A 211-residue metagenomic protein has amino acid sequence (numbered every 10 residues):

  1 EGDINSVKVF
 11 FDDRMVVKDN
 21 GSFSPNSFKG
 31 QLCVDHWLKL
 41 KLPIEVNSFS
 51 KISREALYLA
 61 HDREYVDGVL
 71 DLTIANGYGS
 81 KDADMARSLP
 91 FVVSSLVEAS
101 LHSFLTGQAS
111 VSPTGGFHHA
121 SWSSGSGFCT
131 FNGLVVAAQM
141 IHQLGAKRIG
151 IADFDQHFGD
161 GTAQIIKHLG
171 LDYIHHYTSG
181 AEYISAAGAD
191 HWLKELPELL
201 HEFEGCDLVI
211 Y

Functional and structural regions predicted by a protein language model:
E1-Y211: HDAC/HDAC-like amidohydrolase catalytic core signature
